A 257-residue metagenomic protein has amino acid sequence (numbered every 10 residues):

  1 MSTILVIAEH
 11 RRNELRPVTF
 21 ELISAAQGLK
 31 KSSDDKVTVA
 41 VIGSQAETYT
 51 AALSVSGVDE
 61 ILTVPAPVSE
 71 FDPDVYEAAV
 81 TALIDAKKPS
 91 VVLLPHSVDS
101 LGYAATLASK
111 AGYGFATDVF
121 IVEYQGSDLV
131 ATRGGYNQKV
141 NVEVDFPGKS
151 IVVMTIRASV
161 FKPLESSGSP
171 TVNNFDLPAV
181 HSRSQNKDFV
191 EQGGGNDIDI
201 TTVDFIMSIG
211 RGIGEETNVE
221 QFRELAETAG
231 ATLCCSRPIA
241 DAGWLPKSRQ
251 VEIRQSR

Functional and structural regions predicted by a protein language model:
M1-R257: N-terminal glycine-rich FAD/FM-binding segment characteristic of electron-transfer flavoproteins
